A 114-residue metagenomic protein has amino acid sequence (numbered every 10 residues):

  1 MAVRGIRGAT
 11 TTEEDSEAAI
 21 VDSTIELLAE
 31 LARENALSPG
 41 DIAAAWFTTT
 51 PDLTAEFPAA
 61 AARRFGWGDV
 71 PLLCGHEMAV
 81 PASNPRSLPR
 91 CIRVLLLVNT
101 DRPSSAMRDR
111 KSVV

Functional and structural regions predicted by a protein language model:
M1-V114: Terminal domain-initiation and capping elements
